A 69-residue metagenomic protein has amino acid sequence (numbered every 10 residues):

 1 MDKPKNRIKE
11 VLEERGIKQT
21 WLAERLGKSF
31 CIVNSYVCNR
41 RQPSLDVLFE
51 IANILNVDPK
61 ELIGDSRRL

Functional and structural regions predicted by a protein language model:
M1-I17: A short, Lys/Arg-rich alpha-helix, primarily the initiator
E13, E24, N53: Alpha-helical residues within the helix-turn-helix
E13, G27, C38, R67: Residue-level detection of the helix-turn-helix DNA-binding "recognition helix"
G16-S35: Short alpha-helical DNA-recognition segment
D46-E61: DNA major-groove recognition helix of helix-turn-helix/homeodomain DNA-binding modules
L62-L69: Short amphipathic recognition helices of helix-turn-helix/homeodomain-type DNA-binding modules
